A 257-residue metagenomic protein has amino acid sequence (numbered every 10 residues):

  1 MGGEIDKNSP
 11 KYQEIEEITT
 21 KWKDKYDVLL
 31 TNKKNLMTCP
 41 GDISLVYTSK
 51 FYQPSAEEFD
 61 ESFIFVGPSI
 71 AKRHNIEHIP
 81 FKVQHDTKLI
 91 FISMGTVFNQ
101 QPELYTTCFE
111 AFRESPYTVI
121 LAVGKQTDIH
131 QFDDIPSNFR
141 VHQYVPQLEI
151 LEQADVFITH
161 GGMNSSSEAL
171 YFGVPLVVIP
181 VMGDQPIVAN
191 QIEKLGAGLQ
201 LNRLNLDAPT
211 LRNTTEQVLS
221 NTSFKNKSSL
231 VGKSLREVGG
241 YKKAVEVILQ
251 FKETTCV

Functional and structural regions predicted by a protein language model:
M1-L89, M94-T107, R113-T118, L230 (+1 more regions): Nucleotide-sugar-dependent glycosyltransferase catalytic domains
S49-Q53, V123-I129: Short, polar loop motifs at secondary-structure junctions
N99-T127, Q143, Q147, L151-V156 (+1 more regions): C-terminal substrate/ligand-recognition segments
D128-Y144: Nucleotide-activated donor-binding/catalytic signature segment of Leloir-type glycosyltransferases, i.e., the conserved
Y144-Q191: A donor-sugar binding/catalytic signature common to diverse glycosyltransferases and related nucleotide-sugar
G183-T214: Change "using UDP/GDP/dTDP sugars" to "using nucleotide sugars
A208-V257: C-terminal amphipathic helix plus adjacent low-complexity, charged tail appended to glycosyltransferase catalytic
